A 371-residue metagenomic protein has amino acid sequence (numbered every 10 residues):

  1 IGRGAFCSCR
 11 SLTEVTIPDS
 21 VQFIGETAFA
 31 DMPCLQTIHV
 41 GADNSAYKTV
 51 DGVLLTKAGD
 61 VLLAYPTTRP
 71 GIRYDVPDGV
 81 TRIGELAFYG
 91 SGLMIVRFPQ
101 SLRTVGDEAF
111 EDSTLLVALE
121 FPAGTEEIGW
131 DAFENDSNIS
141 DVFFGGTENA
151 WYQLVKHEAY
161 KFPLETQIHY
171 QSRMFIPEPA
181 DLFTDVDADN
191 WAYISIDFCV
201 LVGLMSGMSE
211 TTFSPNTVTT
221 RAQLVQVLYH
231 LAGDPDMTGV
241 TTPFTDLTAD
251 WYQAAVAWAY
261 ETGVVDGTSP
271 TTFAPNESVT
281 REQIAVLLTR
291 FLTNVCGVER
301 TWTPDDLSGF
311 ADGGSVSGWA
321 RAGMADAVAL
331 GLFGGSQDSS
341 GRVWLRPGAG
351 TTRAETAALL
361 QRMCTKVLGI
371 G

Functional and structural regions predicted by a protein language model:
G2-A5, E26-A28, L63-A64, E85-A87 (+5 more regions): Consensus positions within tandem repeat domains that build extended binding/scaffold surfaces
C7-F23, M32-V53, K57-D60, Y65-R82 (+4 more regions): Structural signature of tandem-repeat unit edges
A30, E134, V155-A159: A structural signal for leucine-rich repeat
E178-Y193, S206-A254, T262-E282, R290-R321 (+2 more regions): Feature responds to low-complexity, polar/acidic, surface-exposed segments characteristic of secreted/exported proteins
I196-C199, L228, A259, A327: A short amphipathic alpha-helical interaction element
